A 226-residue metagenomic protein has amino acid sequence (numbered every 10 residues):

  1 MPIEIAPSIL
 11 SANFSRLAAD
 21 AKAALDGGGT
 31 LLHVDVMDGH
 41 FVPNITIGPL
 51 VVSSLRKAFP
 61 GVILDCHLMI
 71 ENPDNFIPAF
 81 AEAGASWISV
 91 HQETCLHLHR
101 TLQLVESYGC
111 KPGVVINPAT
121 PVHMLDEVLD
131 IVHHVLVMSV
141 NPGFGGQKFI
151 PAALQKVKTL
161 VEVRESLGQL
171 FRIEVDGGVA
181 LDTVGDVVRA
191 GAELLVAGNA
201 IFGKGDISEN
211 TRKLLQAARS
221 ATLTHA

Functional and structural regions predicted by a protein language model:
I3-S8, L32-V34, L55, L64-L68 (+5 more regions): Hydrophobic faces of well-ordered beta-strands that scaffold small-molecule active sites in alpha/beta enzyme cores
R16, N75-A79, A85-R172: Conserved anion-binding
L17, A24, D35, F80 (+6 more regions): Conserved, mostly hydrophobic/aromatic
D26-L31, A85, V132, A192: A structural motif
G28, A58-G61, S107-G109, R164-L170 (+1 more regions): Short helix-capping segments at alpha-helix termini
L32-P49, Q92, V140-K148, I201: Glycine-rich, proline-tolerant flexible connector loops at the mouths of alpha/beta enzymes
H40-P73, V184-I201: A short alpha/beta connector and helix-capping loop motif
V105, V188, G203-A226: C-terminal helical cap(s) of enzyme catalytic domains, especially alpha/beta-barrels
